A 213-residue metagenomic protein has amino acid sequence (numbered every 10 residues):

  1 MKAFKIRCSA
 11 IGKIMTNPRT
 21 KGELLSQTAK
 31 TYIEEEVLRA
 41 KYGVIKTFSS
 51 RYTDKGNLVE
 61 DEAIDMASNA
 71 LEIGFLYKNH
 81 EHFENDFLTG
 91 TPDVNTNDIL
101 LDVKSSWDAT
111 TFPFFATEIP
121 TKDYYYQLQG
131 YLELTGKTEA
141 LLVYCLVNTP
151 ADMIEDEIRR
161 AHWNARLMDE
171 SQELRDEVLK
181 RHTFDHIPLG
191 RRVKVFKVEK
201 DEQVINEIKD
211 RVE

Functional and structural regions predicted by a protein language model:
M1-L58, E62, M66, T149-R181: Charged, glycine-rich intrinsically disordered N-terminal tails and low-complexity linkers that flank
L71-P92, T96-K209: Nucleic-acid nuclease catalytic cores
V212-E213: A short, Lys/Arg-enriched interface patch at domain edges and termini
